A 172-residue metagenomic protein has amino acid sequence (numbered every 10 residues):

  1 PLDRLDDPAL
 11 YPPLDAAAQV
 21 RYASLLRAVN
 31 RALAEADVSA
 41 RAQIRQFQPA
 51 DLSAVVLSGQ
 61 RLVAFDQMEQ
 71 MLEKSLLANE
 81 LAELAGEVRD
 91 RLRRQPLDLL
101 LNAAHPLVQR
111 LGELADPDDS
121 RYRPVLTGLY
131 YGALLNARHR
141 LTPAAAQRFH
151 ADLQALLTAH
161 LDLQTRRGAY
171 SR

Functional and structural regions predicted by a protein language model:
P1-R172: Long, intrinsically disordered, charge-dense linkers/tails
